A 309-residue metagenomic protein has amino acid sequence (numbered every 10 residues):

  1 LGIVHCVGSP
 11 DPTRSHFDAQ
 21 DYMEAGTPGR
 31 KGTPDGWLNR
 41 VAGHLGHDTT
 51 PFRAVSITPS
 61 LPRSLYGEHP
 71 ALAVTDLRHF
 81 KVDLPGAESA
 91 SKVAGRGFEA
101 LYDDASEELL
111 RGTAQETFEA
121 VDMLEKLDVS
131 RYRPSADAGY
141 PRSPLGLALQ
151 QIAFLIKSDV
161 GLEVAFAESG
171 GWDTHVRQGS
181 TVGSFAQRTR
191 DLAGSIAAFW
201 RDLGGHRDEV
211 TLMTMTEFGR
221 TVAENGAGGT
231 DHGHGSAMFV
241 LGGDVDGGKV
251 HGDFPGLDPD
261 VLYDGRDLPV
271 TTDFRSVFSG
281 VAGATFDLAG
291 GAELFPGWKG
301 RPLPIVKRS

Functional and structural regions predicted by a protein language model:
L1-D202, A223, A237-V240, K249-S309: Feature for exported/extracytoplasmic and membrane-associated proteins, marking the mature portion
I196, W200-A227: Metal-dependent active-site segment of extracytoplasmic phospho-/sulfohydrolases and closely related
G228-G229, T272: Short Gly/Pro-enriched turn/cap motifs at secondary-structure boundaries
H232-G233: Phosphate-handling catalytic cores of nucleic-acid transaction enzymes
